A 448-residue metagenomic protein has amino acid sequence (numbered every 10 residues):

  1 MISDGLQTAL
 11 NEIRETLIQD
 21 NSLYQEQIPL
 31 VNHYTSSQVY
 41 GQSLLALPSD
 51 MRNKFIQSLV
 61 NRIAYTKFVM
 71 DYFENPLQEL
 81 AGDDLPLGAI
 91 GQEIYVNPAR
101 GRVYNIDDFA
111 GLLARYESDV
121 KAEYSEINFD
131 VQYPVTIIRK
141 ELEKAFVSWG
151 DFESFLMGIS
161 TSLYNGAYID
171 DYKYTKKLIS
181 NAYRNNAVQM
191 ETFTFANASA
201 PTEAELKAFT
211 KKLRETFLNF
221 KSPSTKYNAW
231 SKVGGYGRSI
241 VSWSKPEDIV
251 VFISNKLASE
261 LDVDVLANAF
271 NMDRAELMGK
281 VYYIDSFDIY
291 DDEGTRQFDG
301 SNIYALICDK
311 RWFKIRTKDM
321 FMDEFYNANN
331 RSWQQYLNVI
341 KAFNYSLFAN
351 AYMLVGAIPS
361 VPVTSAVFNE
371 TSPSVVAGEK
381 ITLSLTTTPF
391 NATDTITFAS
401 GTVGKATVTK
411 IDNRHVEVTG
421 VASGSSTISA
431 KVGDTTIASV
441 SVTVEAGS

Functional and structural regions predicted by a protein language model:
M1-D4, T8, Q42-K54, G150 (+4 more regions): Alpha-helix boundary/N-cap detector
M1-V60, M70, A267-V361: Extended, compositionally biased alpha-helical segments that mediate assembly or anchoring
I28-L30, M70-Q78, Y172, Y183-R184 (+1 more regions): Short glycine-rich, low-complexity/disordered patches
M51-V135: Assembly/oligomerization interface modules of large self-assembling protein complexes
V69, N165-Y172, K176, S222 (+2 more regions): Intrinsically disordered or highly flexible coil/loop and linker segments, enriched in small and charged/polar residues
D119-E191, Q334-V339: Long, contiguous amphipathic alpha-helices that act as assembly "spine/axial" helices in icosahedral shell and virion
A187-V281: Extended, solvent-exposed, turn-rich assembly/linker loops in the middle of proteins
S360-S448: Extracytoplasmic soluble-region selector
